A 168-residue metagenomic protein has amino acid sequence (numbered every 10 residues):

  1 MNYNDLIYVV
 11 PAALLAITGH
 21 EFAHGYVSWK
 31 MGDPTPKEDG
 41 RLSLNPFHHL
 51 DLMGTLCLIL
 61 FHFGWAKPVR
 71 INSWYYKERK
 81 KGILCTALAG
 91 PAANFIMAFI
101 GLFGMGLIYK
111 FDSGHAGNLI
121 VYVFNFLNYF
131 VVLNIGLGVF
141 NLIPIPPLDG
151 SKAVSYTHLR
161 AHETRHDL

Functional and structural regions predicted by a protein language model:
M1-N4, M105-N128: Membrane-helix interface segments in multi-pass membrane proteins
Y3-T18, V123-G138: Membrane-embedded alpha-helical segments that form the functional core of polytopic membrane enzymes, especially those
D5-W74: Small-residue-rich helix-interface/hinge motifs
A23, I100-I108, V139-I143: Alpha-helical membrane-inserting segments
W29-K30, P34, E38, F103 (+2 more regions): Membrane-interface elements of multi-pass transporters and channels
H49, T86-I96: Membrane-interface loop-to-helix entry segments
G64-S73, F140-Y156: Juxtamembrane/interfacial segments flanking transmembrane helices
T157-H166: Conserved small/polar residues in nucleotide/adenosyl-binding loops
